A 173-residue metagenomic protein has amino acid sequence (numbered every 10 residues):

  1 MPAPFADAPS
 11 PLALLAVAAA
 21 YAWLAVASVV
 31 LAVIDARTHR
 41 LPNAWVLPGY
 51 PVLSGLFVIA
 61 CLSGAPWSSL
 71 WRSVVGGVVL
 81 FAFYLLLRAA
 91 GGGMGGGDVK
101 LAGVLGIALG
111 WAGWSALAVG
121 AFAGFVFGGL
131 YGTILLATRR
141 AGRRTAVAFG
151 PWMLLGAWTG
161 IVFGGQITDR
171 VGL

Functional and structural regions predicted by a protein language model:
M1-L173: A membrane-topology feature that recognizes alpha-helical transmembrane segments and their immediate juxtamembrane
